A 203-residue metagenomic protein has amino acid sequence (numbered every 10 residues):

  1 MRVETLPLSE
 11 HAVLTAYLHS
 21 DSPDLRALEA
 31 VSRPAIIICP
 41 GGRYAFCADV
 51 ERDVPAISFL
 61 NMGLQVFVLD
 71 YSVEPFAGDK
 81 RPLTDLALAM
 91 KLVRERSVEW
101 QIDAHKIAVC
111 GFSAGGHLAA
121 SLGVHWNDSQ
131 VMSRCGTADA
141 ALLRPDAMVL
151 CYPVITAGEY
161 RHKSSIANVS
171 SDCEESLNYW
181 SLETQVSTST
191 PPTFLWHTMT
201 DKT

Functional and structural regions predicted by a protein language model:
M1-V31, L83, G158-K163, S187-P191: N-terminal cap/lid segment of alpha/beta-hydrolase-fold proteins
A30, D49-F67: Short amphipathic alpha-helix adjacent to the substrate-entry channel of hydrolases
S32-G41: Short beta-strand element of the alpha/beta-hydrolase
A35, L60-D70, A108: A fold-wide structural signal in alpha/beta-hydrolase
A48-D49, L69-A104: Catalytic nucleophile-loop/oxyanion-hole region of alpha/beta-hydrolase and closely related hydrolase-like folds
L88-I166, C173-N178, L182: Primarily recognizes the serine-hydrolase "nucleophile elbow" in alpha/beta-hydrolase and SGNH/GDSL folds
T156-A157, T200-T203: Acidic catalytic loop of the alpha/beta-hydrolase fold
S189, F194-H197, D201: Short beta-strand/loop motif that positions the catalytic acidic residue of the alpha/beta-hydrolase fold
